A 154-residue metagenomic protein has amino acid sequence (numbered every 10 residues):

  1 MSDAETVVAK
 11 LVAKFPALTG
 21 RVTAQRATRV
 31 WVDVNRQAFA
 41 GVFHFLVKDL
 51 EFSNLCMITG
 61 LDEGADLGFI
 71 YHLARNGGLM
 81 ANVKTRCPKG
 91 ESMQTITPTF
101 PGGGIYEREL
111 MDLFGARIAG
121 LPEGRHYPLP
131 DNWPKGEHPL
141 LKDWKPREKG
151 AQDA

Functional and structural regions predicted by a protein language model:
M1-A154: Terminal low-complexity/charged segments
